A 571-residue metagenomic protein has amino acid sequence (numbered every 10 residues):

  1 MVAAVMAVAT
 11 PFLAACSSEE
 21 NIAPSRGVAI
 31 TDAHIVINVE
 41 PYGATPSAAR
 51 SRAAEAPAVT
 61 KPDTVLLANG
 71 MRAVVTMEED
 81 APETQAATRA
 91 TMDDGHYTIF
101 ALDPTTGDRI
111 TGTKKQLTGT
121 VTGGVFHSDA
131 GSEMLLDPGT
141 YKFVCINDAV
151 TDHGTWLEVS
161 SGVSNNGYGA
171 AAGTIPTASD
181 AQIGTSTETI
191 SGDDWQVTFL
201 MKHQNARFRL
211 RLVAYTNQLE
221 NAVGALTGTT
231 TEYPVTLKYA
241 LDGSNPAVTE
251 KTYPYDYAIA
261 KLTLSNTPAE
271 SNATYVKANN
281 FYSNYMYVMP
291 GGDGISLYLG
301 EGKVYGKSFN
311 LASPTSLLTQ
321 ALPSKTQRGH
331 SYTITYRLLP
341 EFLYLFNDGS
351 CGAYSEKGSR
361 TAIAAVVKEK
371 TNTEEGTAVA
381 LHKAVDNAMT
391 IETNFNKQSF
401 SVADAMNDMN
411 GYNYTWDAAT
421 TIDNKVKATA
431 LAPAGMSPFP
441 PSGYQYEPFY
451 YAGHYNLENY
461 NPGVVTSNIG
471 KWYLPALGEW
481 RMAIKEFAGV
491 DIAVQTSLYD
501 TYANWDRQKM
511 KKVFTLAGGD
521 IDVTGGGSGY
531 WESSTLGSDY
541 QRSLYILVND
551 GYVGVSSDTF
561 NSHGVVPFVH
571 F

Functional and structural regions predicted by a protein language model:
V2-A3, F12-L343, F395-P433: Sec-type signal peptide cleavage vicinity
T84-T91, P462-T466, S556-D558: Short consensus segments that form the blades of beta-propeller domains, in both extracellular/periplasmic
L136, M201-H203, E369-T373, V464-N468 (+3 more regions): Extracellular/periplasmic catalytic domains that process cell-envelope and extracellular macromolecules
V144-I146, R207-R211, A378-A380, K471-Y473 (+2 more regions): Residues within well-ordered beta-strands of beta-sheet-rich folds
S283-Y287, G453-N456, Y460-N461, V465 (+2 more regions): A motif-centric signal for short, conserved binding hotspots located in accessible loops or intrinsically disordered
H330-N387: GGW-centered surface loops in extracellular recognition modules
K368-Y473, L477-V490: Short aromatic-cysteine micro-motif
G478-F571: C-terminal, surface-exposed recognition/capping segments
